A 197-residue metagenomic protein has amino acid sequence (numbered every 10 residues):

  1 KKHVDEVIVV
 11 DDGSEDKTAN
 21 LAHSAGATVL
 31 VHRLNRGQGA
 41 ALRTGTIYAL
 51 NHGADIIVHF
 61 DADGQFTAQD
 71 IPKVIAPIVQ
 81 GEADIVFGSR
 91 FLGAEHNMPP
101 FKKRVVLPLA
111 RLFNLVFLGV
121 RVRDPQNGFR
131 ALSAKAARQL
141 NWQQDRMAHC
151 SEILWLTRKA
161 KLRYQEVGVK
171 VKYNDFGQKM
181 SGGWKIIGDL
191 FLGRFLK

Functional and structural regions predicted by a protein language model:
K1-D5: Short, acidic, metal-binding catalytic loop of nucleotide-sugar glycosyltransferases
D11-A19, G64: A conserved acidic beta->alpha catalytic loop
A22, I78, T157-K159: Hydrophobic residues within well-ordered alpha-helices
H32-N51, I56, A68-M147, Y173-L196: Acceptor/aglycone-binding surface of glycosyltransferases and processive sugar-polymer synthases
R121, W142-D145, L154-K172: Catalytic donor-sugar/metal-binding loop of nucleotide-sugar-dependent glycosyltransferases
